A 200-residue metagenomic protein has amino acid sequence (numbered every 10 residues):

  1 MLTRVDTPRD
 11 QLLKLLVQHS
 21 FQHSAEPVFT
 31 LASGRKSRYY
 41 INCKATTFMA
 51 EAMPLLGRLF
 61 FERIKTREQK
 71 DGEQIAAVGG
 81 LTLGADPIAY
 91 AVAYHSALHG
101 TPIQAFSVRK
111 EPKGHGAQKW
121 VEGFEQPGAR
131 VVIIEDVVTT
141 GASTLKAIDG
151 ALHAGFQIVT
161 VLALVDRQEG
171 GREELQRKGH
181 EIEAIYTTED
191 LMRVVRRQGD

Functional and structural regions predicted by a protein language model:
M1-K70: Active-site-facing substrate-recognition patch
L2-Q18, D149-D200: PRPP-dependent phosphoribosyltransferase catalytic core
E68, S96, G155: Active-site catalytic pocket residues across diverse enzymes, especially alpha/beta-hydrolases
D71-G84, T160-L162: Short glycine-rich phosphate-binding loop at a beta-alpha junction
V78-G79, F106, V159, E183: Structural detector of well-ordered beta-strand residues that form the stable sheet scaffold of enzyme domains
G80-G84, R109, V138-T139: Active-site nucleophile and cofactor-binding loops and adjacent substrate-binding regions of central metabolic enzymes
A89-V132, A142-L145, Q198-G199: Short, glycine/charge-rich flexible loops or terminal/linker lids adjacent to PRPP-binding catalytic cores
V137-I148, G170-G171: Acidic, divalent-metal-coordinating active-site segment for phosphoryl/phosphodiester hydrolysis, typified by short
